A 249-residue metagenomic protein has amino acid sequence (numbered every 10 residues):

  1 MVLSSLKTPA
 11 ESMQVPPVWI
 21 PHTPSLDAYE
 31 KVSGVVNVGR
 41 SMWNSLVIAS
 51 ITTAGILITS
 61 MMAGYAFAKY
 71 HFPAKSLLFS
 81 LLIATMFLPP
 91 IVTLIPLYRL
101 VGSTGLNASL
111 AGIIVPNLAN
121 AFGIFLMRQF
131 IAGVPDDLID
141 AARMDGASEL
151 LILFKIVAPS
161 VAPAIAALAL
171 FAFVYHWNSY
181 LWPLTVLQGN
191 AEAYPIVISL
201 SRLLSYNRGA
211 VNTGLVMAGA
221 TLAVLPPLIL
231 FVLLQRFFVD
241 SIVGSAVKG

Functional and structural regions predicted by a protein language model:
M1-G249: A structural signal for multi-pass alpha-helical bundles of membrane permease subunits that mediate small-molecule
